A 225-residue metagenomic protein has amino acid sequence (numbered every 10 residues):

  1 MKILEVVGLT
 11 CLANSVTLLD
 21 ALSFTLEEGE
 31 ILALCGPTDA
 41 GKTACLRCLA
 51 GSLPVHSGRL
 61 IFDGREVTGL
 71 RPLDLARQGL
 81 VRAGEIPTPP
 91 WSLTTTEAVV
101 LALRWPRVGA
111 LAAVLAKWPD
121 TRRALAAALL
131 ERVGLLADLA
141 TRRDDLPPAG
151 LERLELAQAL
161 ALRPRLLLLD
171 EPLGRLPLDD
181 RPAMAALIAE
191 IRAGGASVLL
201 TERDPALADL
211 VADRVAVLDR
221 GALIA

Functional and structural regions predicted by a protein language model:
L4, L19-A21: Conserved structural motif at the start of ABC-family nucleotide-binding domains
C35-P37: The feature captures the beta-strand-to-loop junction immediately N-terminal to the Walker
A50: Helix-to-loop junction immediately C-terminal to a conserved catalytic motif
G58-R65, Q78: Conserved ABC transporter NBD signature motif
L156: Hydrophobic anchor residue at the start of the ABC signature
E202-R203: H-loop/switch region of ABC-family ATPase nucleotide-binding domains
